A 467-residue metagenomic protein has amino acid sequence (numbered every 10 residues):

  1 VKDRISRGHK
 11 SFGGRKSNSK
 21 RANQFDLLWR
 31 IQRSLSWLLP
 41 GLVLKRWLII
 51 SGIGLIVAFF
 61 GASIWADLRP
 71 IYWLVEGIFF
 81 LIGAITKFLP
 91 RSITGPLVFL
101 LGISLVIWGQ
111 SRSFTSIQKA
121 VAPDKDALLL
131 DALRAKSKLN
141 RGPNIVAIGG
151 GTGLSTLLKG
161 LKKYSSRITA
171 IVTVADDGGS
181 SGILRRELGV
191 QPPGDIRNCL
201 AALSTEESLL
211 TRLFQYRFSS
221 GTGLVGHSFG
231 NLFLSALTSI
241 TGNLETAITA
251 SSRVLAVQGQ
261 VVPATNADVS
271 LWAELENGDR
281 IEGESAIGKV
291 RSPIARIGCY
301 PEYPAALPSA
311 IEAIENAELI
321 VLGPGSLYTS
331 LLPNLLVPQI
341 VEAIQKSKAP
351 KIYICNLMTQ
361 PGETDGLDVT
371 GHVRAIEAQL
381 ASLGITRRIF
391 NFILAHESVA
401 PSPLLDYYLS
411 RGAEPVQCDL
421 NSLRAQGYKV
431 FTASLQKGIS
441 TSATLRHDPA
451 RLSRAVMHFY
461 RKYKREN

Functional and structural regions predicted by a protein language model:
K2-K125, A175-R291, A455-H458: Electropositive, gly/pro-rich neighborhoods at or near active sites that engage anionic ligands
R4, R15-L38, G366-N467: C-terminal functional extensions of proteins
A127-R141, A306-I311: A short, basic/flexible loop-to-alpha-helix module at the beginning of a structural domain
K138-S165: Acidic, Ser/Thr-rich low-complexity segments on the non-lumenal side of membrane proteins
T152-L158, S180, T329-L336: Short glycine/serine/threonine-rich phosphate/pyrophosphate-binding segments that cradle anionic phosphate groups
S166, S347-K351, F390, Y428: A short helix->loop->beta-strand "cap" motif at the edges of active sites that frequently abuts
A317: An anion/phosphate-binding loop that grips the pyrophosphate of nucleotide cofactors and donors
N334-I340, D368-H372: Charged helix-capping and loop-helix junction motifs
